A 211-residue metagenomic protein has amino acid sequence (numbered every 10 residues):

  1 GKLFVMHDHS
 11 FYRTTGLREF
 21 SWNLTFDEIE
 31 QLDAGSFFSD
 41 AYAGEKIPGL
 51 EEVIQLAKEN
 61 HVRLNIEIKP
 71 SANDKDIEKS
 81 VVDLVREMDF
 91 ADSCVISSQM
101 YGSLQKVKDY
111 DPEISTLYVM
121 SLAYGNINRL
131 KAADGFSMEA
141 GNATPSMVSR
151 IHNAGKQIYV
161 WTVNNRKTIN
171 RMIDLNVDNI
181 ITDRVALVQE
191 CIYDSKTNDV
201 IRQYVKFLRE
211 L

Functional and structural regions predicted by a protein language model:
G1-K58, I114-Y118, A132, S195-L211: An active-site metal/cofactor-coordinating segment within enzyme catalytic domains
I29, V53, I66, M100 (+5 more regions): Conserved, mostly hydrophobic/aromatic
F38, V62-N73, D134: Glycine-rich phosphate-binding "P-loop"
D40-G44, L117-L211: C-terminal active-site rim and adjoining tail of enzyme catalytic domains
L50-I54, E78-V82, Y101-Q105, T144-V148 (+3 more regions): Generic structural signal for well-ordered alpha-helices, preferentially at hydrophobic/aromatic core positions
K58-L64, F90-C94, P112-S115, A132-D134 (+2 more regions): Short, well-ordered coil/turn segments that N-cap beta-strands
E67, I96-S98, T162, I181-T182: Active-site-adjacent beta-strand anchor residues
D74-E87, G102-T116, N128-L130: Distinct, well-ordered alpha-helical segments
